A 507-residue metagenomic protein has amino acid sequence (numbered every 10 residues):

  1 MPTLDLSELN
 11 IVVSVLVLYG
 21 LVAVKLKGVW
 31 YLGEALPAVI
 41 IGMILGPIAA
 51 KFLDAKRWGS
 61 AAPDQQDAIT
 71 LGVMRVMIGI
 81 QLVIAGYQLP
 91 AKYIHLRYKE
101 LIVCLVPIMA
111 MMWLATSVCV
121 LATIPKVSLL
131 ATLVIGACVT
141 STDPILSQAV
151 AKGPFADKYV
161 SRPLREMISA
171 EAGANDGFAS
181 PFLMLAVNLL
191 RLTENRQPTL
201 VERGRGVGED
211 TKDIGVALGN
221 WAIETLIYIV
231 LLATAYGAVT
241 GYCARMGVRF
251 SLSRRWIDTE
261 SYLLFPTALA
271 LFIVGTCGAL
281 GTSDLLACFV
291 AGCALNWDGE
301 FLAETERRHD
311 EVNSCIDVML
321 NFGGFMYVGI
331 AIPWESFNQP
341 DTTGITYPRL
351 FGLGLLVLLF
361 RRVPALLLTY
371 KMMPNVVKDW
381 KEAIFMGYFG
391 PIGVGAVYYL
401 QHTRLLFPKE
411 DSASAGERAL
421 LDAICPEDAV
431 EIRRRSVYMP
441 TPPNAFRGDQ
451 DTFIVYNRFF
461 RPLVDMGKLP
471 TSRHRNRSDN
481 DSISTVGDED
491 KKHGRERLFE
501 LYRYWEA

Functional and structural regions predicted by a protein language model:
M1-A507: Transmembrane helical cores of multi-pass secondary ion antiporters/exchangers
